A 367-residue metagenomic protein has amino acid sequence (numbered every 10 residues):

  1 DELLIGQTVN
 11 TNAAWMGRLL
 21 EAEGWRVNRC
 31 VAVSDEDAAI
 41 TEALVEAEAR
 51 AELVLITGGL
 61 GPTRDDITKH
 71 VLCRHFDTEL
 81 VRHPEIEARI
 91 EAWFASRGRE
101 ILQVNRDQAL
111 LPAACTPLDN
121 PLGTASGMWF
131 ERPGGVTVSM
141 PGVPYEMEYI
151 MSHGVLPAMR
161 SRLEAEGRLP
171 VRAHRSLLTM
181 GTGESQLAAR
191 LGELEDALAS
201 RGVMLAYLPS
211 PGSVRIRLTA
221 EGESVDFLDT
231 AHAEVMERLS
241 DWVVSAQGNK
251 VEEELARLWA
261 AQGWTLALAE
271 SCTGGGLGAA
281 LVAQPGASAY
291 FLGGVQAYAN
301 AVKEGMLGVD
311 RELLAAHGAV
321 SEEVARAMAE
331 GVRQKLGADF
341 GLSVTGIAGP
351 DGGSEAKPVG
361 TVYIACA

Functional and structural regions predicted by a protein language model:
D1, I56-R64, P141-G142, E221-G222 (+1 more regions): Glycine-rich beta-strand-to-loop/alpha-helix junction loops that act as flexible
D1-I5, N28-V33, A39, A43-E46 (+2 more regions): Helix-rich terminal scaffold detector
D1-V31, D35, D226: Glycine-rich phosphate/diphosphate-binding loop of Rossmann-like nucleotide-binding domains
A32, A39-E42, D66-R162, E166: Proline/glycine-rich low-complexity loops and linkers
W129-F130, Y207-P209, Y363-A367: Short beta-strand elements
G135-A231: An accessory alpha-helical subdomain
D226-A367: Short alpha-helical segments enriched in small residues
